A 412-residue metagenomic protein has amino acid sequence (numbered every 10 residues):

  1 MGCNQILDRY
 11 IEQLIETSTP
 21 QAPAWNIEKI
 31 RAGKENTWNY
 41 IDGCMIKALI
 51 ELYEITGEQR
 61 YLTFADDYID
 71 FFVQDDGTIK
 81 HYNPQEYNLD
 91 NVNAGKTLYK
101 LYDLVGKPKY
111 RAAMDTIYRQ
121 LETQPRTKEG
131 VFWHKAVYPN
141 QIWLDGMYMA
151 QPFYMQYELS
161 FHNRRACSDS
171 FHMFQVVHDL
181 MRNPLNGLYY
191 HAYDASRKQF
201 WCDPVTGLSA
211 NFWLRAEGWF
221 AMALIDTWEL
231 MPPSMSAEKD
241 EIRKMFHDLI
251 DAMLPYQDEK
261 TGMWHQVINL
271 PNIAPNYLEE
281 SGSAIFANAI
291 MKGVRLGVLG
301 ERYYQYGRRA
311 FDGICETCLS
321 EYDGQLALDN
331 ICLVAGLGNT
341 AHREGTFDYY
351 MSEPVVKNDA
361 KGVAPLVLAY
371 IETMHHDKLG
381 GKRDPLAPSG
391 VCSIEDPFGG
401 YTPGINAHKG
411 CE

Functional and structural regions predicted by a protein language model:
G2-G43, I55, R60-L62, F71-L89 (+6 more regions): CBM-like carbohydrate-recognition segments
L14, L52, A65-Y68, F72 (+14 more regions): Alpha-helical solenoid scaffolds that mediate protein-protein interactions, centered on TPR/SEL1-like repeats but also
E28-R31, F132-Y138, A192-S196, W264-N272: Short linear capping/connector segments at secondary-structure termini
I46, Y53, Y102, E158 (+6 more regions): Alpha-solenoid repeat junctions
I50, G106-K107, H162-N163, I225 (+1 more regions): Short loop segments at secondary-structure junctions
Y110-M149: Asp-box/WD-like beta-propeller blade repeats and closely related beta-sheet repeat scaffolds
L144-D145, M149-I268, N276-A287, R302-T346: Extended ligand-binding clefts on enzyme/binding-domain cores
